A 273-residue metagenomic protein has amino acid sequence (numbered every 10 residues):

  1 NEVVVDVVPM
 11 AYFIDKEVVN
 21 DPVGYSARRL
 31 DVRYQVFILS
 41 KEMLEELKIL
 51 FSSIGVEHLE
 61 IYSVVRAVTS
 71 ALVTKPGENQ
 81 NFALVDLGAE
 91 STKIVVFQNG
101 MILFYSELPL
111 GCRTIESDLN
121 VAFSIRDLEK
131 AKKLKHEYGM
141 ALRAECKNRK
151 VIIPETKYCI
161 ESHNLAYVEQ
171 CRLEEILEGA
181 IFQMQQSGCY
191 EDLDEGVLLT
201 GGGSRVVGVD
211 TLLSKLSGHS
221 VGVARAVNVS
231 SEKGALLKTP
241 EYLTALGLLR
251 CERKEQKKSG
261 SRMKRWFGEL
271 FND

Functional and structural regions predicted by a protein language model:
N1-A83, I102-L103, A141-E169, S187-L193 (+2 more regions): Nucleotide/phosphate-binding catalytic cleft detector across ATP-hydrolyzing and phosphate-transferring enzymes
F51, L119, A180, L199 (+1 more regions): Residue-level signature of catalytic and energy-coupling elements of molecular machines, predominantly ATP/GTP-dependent
K75-F104, L119: Gly/Thr-rich phosphate-binding beta-strand-loop-beta motif of the actin/hexokinase/Hsp70
M101-L119, F123: Short glycine-rich, Thr/Ser-proximal phosphate-binding strand/loop in the N-terminal lobe of ATP-dependent enzymes
S117-D118, I125-I152: Conserved ATP-utilizing enzyme core subdomain
M140, D192-L216: Glycine-rich phosphate-binding loops at beta-strand->alpha-helix junctions
L177, I181-G196: Phosphate/pyrophosphate-binding loops at sites that engage ATP/ADP/AMP, CoA/4′-phosphopantetheine, polyphosphate
K215-A245: Conserved phosphate-binding/catalytic loops in two-lobed NTP-binding clefts
